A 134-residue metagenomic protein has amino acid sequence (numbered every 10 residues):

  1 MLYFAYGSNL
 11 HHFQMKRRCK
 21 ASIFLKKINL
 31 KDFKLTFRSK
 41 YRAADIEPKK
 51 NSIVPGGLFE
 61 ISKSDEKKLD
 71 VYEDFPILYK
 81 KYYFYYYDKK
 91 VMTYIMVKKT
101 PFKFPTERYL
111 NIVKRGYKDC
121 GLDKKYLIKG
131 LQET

Functional and structural regions predicted by a protein language model:
M1-T134: Glycine-aromatic micro-motifs
